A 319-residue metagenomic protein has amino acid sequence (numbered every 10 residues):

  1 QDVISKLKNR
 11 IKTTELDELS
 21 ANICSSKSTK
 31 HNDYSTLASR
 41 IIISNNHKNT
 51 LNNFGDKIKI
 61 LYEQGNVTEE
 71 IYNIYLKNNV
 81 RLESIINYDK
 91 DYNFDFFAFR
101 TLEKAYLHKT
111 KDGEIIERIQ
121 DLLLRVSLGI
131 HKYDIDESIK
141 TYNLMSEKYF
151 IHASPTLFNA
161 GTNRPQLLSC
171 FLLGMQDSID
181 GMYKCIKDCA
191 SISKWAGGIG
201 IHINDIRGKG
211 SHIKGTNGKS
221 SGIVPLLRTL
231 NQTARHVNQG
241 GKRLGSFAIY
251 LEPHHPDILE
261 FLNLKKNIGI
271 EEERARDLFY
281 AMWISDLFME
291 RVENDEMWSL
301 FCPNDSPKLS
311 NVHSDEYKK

Functional and structural regions predicted by a protein language model:
Q1-K319: Extended catalytic cores of very large enzyme megasubunits
